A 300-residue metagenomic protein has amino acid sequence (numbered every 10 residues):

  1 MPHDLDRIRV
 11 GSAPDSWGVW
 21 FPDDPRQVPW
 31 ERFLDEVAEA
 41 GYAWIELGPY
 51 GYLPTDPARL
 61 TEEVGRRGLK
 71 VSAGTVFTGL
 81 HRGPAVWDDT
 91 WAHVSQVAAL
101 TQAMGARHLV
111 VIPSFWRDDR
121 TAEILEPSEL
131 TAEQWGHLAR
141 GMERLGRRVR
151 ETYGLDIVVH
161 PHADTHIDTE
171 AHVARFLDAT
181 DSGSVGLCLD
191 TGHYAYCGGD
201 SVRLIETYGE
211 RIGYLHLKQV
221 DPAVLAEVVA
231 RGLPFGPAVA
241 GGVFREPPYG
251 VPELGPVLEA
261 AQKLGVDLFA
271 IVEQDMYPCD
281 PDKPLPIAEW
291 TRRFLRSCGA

Functional and structural regions predicted by a protein language model:
M1-H108, A132, G136, E143-R144 (+4 more regions): N-terminal pre-domain/capping segments
D4, S12, W44-I45, A139-V251: Acidic/histidine-rich catalytic cores of soluble enzymes
G11-A13, S72-G74, L109-S114, E210-D221 (+1 more regions): Non-cysteine beta-strand/loop elements that form the S-adenosyl-L-methionine
F21-R26, W44-R59, G79-T90, A163-T169 (+4 more regions): Acidic-and-aromatic substrate-binding clefts and catalytic sites of carbohydrate-active enzymes
D24-P29, F115-E123, V224-P237: Short, flexible, mixed-charge acidic loops at enzyme active sites
A43, K70, R107, L155 (+2 more regions): Short acidic/polar active-site loop segments enriched in Thr and Asp
V86-L187, D267, K283: Active-site acidic/histidine proton-transfer and metal-coordination neighborhood in alpha/beta enzyme cores
F244, P248-L264: A short, acidic, amphipathic alpha-helical segment used as a generic capping/interface helix at domain edges
